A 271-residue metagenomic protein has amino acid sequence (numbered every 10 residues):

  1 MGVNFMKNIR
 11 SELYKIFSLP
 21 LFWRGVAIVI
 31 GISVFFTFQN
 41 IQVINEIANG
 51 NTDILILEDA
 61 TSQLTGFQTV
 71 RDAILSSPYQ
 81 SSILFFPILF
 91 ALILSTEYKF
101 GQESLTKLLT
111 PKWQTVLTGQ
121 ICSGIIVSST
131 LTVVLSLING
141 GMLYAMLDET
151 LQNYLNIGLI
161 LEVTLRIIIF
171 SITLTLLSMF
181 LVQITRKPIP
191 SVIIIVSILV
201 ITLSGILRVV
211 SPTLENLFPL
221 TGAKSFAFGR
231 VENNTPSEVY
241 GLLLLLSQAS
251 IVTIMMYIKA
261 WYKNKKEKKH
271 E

Functional and structural regions predicted by a protein language model:
M1-I30: Aromatic- and glycine-rich beta-strand/loop motifs that create alpha-glucan
K15, S247-E271: Junction motif at the cytosolic side of a transmembrane helix
P20-R24, Q102, T115, P190: Residue-level recognition of membrane-helix boundary sites in multi-pass small-molecule transporters
F22, I28-I93, L117-R186, V196-S197 (+2 more regions): Secretory targeting signals
V43-A48, Y98, Q102, M142 (+8 more regions): Membrane-interfacial segments
F90-L109, W113-Q114: Transmembrane helix boundary and interhelical loop/hinge segments in multi-pass membrane proteins
T213-S225: An amphipathic, aromatic/His-enriched active-site/gating alpha helix that lines ligand/cofactor pockets
